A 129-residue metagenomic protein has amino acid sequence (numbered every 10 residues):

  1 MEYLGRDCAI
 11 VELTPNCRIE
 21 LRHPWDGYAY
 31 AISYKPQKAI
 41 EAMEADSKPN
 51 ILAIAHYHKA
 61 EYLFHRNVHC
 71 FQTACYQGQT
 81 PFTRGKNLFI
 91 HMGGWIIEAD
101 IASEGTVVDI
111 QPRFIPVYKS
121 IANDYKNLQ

Functional and structural regions predicted by a protein language model:
M1, Q72-Y76, K126-Q129: Short, electropositive alpha-helical surface patch
M1-R18: Extended active-site neighborhood of metal-dependent phosphoesterases/phosphodiesterases
A9-V11, I97, I115: Generic detection of short hydrophobic beta-strand segments and adjacent strand-loop junctions
R18-E20, W25-P112: Conserved beta-sheet core of the metallophosphoesterase superfamily
I101-Q129: A short C-terminal boundary segment appended to hydrolase-like catalytic domains
